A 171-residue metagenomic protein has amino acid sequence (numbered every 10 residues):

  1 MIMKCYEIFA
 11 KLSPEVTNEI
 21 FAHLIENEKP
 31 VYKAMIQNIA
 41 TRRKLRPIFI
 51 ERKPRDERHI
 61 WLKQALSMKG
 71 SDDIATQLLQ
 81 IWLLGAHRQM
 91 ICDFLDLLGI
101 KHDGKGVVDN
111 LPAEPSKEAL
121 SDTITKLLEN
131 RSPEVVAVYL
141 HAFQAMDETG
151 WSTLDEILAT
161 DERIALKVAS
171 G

Functional and structural regions predicted by a protein language model:
K4-V31: Charged, amphipathic alpha-helical stretches
E26-E156: Acidic, low-complexity, intrinsically disordered interaction modules
A165-G171: Short acidic DE-rich linear segments
